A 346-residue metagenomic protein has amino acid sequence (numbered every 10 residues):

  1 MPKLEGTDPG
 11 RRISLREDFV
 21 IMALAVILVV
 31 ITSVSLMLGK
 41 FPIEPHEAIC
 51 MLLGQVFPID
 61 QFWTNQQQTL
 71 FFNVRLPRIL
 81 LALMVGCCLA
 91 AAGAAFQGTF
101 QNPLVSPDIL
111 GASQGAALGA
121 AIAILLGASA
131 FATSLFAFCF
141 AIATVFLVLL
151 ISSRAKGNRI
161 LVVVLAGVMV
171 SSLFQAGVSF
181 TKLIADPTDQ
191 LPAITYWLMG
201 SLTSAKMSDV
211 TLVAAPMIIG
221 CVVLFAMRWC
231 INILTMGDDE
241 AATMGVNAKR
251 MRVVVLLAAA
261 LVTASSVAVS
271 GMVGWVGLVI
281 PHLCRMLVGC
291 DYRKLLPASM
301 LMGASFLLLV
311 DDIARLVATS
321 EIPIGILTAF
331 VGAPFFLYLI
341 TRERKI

Functional and structural regions predicted by a protein language model:
M1-I346: Alpha-helical transmembrane segments in inner-membrane proteins
